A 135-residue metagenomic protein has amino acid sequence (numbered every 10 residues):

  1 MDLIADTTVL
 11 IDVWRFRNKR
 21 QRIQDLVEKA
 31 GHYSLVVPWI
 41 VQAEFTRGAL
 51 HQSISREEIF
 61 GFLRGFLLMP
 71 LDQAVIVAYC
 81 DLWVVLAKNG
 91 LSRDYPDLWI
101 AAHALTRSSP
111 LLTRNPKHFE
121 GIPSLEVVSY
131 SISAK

Functional and structural regions predicted by a protein language model:
M1-D2, A101, L105-K135: Acidic, PIN/NYN-like endoribonuclease modules and their adjacent C-terminal/linker elements
M1-V37, R47-F60, S133-K135: Short, well-structured N-terminal submotif of metal-dependent ribonuclease cores
D2-L3, S34-V36, R64-P70, P110: Short loop->beta-strand "edge-of-pocket" segments that line small-molecule binding or catalytic clefts across diverse
D6-T7, F45, Y79, A104 (+1 more regions): Generic structural signal for small/hydrophobic residues in well-ordered secondary structure, especially within
V9-L10, V41, V75, I100 (+1 more regions): Alpha-helix capping/helix-boundary segments
L10-I11, T46, E120, V128: Nucleotide phosphate-binding site architecture
F62-R64, P123: Short, structured coil segments at secondary-structure junctions
L67-L112: Active-site neighborhoods of divalent-metal-dependent phosphate/nucleic-acid chemistry enzymes
